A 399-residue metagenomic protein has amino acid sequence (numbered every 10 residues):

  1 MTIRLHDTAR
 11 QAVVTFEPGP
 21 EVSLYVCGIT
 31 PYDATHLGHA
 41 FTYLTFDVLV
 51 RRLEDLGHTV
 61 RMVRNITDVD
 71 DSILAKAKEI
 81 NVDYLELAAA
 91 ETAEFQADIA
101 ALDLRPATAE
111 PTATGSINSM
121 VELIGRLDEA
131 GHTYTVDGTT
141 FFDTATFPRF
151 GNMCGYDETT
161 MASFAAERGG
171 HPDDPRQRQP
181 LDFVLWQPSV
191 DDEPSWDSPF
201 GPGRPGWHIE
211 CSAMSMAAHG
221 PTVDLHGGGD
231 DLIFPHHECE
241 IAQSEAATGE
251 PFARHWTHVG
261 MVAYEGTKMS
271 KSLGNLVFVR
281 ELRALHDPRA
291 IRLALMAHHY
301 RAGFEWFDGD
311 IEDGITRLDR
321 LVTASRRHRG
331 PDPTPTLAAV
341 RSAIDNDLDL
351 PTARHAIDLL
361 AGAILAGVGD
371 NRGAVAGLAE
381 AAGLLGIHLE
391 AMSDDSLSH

Functional and structural regions predicted by a protein language model:
M1-Y32, D47, N118-R329: Alpha-helical recognition segments enriched in aromatics with Gly/Pro capping that present substrate-recognition
R10-D103: N-terminal, positively charged nucleic-acid-binding surface of large information/translation enzymes
G57-T59, A101-T108, T133-Y134, T222 (+1 more regions): Surface-exposed helix-capping loop/turn segments at secondary-structure junctions
I66-D71, F95, R105-M120, D137-F147: Short, glycine/charge-rich beta-strand/loop segments that flank catalytic centers and engage negatively charged groups
K78-D83, T108-T114, G229: The substrate-binding groove and active-site-proximal loops of carbohydrate-active enzymes, especially glycoside
K268-K271, N275-H399: Structural preference for alpha-helix termini/caps and helix-kink/transition segments
